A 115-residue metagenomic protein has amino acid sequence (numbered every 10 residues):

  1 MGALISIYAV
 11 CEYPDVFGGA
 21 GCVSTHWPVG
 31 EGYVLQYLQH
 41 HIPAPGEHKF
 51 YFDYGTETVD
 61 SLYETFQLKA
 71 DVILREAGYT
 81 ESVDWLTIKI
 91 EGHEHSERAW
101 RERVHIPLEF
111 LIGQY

Functional and structural regions predicted by a protein language model:
M1-Y115: Non-catalytic cap/lid and distal C-terminal segments of serine-dependent acyl enzymes
